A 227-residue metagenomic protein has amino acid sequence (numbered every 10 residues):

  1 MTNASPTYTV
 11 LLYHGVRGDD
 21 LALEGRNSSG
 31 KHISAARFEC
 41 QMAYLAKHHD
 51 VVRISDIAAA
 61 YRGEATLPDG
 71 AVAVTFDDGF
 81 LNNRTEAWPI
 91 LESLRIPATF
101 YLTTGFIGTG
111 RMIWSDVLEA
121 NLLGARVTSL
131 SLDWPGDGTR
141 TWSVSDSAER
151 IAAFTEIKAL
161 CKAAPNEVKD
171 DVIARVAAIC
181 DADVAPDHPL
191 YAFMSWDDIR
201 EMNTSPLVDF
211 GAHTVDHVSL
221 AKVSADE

Functional and structural regions predicted by a protein language model:
M1-E227: Catalytic alpha-helical scaffold of carbohydrate-active enzymes acting on polysaccharides/glycoconjugates
